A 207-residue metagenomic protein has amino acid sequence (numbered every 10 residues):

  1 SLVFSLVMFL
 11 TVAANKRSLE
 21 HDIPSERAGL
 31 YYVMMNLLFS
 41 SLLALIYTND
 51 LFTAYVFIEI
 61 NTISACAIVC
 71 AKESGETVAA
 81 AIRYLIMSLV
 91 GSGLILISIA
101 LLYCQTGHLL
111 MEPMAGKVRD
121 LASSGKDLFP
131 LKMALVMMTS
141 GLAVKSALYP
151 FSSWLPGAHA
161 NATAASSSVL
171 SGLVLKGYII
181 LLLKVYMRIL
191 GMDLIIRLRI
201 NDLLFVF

Functional and structural regions predicted by a protein language model:
S1-L43: Hydrophobic alpha-helical transmembrane segments in multi-pass integral membrane proteins
S1-L6, L51-S64, L131-V144, R197-F207: Structural signature of hydrophobic alpha-helical transmembrane segments
L2, Y32-N36, I82-I86, V169-L170 (+1 more regions): Hydrophobic alpha-helical transmembrane segments
V3, L89, L96, Q105 (+3 more regions): Short glycine/serine/threonine-biased micro-segments
S5-K16, A67-A71, S98, L181-L190: Membrane-interfacial alpha-helical segments at the cytosolic side of multi-pass membrane proteins
F9-I23, A67-E76, A80, K145-A160: C-terminal ends of transmembrane helices
R17, R27, G125, M133-L204: Short helix-boundary/re-entrant hairpin motifs in multi-pass inner-membrane proteins
L30-L37, S41-M133, V144, A164 (+1 more regions): Alpha-helical multi-pass transmembrane bundles of energy-transducing inner-membrane proteins
